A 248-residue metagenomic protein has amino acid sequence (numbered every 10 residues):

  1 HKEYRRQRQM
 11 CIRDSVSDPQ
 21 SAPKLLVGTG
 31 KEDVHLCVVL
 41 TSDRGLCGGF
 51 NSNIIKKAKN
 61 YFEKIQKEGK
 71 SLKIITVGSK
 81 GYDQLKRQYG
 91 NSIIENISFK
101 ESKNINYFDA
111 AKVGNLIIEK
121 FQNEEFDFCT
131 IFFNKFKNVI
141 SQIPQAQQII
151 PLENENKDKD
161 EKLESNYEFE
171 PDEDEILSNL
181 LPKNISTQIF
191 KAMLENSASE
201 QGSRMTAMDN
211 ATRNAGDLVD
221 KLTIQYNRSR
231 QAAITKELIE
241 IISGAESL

Functional and structural regions predicted by a protein language model:
R6-L248: C-terminal beta-strand-loop-alpha-helix "lid" module of Rossmann-like NAD(P)-dependent dehydrogenases
